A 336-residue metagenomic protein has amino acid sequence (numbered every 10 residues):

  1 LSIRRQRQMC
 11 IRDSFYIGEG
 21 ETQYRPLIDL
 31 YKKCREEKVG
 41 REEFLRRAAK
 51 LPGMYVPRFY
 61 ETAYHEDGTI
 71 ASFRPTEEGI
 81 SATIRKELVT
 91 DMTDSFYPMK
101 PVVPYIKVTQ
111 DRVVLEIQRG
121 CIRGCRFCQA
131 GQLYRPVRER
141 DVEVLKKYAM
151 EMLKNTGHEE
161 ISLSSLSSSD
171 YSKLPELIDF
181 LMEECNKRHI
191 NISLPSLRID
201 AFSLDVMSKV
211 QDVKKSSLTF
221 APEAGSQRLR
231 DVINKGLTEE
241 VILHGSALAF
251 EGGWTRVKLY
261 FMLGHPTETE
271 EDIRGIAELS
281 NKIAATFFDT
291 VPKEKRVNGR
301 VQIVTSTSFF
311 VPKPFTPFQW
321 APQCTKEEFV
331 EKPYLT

Functional and structural regions predicted by a protein language model:
L1-R7, I11: Single conserved hydrophobic/aromatic residue that forms the stacking wall/gate of nucleotide- or nucleobase-binding
D13, C121, C125, L145 (+4 more regions): Conserved, mostly hydrophobic/aromatic
G20-E36: Two-component system phosphotransfer/interaction surface
P57, A63-V114: N-terminal [4Fe-4S]-dependent radical SAM core
A63, T307-T336: Radical SAM enzyme [4Fe-4S]-AdoMet core and its adjacent flexible, acidic and glycine-rich loops/tails across
P101-F127, L153, L194-P195, S216 (+1 more regions): N-terminal pre-triad scaffold of radical SAM enzymes
C128-V144: Iron-sulfur (Fe-S) cluster-binding segments and ferredoxin-like electron-carrier domains, especially [2Fe-2S]
M150-V304: Conserved SAM/AdoMet-binding glycine-rich loop
